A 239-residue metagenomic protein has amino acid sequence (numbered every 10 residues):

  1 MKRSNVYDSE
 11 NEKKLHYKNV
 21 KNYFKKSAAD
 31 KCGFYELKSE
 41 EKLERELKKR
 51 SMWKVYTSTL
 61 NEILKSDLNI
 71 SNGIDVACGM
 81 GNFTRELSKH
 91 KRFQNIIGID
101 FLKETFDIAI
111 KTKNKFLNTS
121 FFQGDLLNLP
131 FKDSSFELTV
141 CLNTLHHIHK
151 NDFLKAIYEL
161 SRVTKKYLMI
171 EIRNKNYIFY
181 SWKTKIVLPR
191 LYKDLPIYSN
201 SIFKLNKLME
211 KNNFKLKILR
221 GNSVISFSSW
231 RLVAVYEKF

Functional and structural regions predicted by a protein language model:
M1-I70, M80-N128, I148, D152 (+1 more regions): Class I (Rossmann-like) S-adenosyl-L-methionine-dependent methyltransferase catalytic domain, capturing the SAM-binding
A77: Conserved S-adenosyl-L-methionine
F93, F136, T164-K165: Short, well-ordered alpha-helix to beta-strand connector turns
F131-S134: Short amphipathic alpha-helix with an adjacent loop that forms part of the alpha/beta core around
V140: A conserved beta-strand element that flanks and buttresses the S-adenosyl-L-methionine
N143-H147: Short catalytic micro-motifs in class I SAM-dependent methyltransferases
L154-K166: A short glycine-rich, Lys/Arg-flanked "PGG" loop and its adjoining helix->strand segment in the class I
